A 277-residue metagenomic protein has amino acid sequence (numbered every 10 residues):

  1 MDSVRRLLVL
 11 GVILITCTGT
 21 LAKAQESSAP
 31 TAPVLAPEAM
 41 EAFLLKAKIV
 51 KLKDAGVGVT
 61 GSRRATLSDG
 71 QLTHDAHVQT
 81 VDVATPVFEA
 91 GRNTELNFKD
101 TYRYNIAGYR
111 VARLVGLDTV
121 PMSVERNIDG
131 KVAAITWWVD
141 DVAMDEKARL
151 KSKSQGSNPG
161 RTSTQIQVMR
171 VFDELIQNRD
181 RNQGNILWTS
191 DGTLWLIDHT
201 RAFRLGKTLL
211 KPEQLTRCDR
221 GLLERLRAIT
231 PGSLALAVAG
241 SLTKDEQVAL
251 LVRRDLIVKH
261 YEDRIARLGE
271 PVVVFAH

Functional and structural regions predicted by a protein language model:
M1-V9: Bacterial N-terminal signal peptides that target proteins for export
L8-C17, T208, P212: Hydrophobic alpha-helical targeting segments used for export or membrane insertion
G11-I15, G19-G70, K244-H277: Regulatory N- and C-terminal appendages and interdomain linkers associated with kinase/kinase-like NTP transferase
P33, T73, Q79-R92, I197 (+2 more regions): Active-site-flanking segments in enzyme catalytic domains
L45-G156, E174, N178: Conserved ATP-binding subdomain of kinase catalytic cores across diverse folds
A107-R110, L114-L117, R149-T208: Conserved kinase catalytic-core segment
I128-L175, L215-R217, A228-K244, V248: ATP-dependent phospho-/nucleotidyl transfer catalytic cores
W188-H277: C-terminal catalytic region of ATP-dependent kinase domains
